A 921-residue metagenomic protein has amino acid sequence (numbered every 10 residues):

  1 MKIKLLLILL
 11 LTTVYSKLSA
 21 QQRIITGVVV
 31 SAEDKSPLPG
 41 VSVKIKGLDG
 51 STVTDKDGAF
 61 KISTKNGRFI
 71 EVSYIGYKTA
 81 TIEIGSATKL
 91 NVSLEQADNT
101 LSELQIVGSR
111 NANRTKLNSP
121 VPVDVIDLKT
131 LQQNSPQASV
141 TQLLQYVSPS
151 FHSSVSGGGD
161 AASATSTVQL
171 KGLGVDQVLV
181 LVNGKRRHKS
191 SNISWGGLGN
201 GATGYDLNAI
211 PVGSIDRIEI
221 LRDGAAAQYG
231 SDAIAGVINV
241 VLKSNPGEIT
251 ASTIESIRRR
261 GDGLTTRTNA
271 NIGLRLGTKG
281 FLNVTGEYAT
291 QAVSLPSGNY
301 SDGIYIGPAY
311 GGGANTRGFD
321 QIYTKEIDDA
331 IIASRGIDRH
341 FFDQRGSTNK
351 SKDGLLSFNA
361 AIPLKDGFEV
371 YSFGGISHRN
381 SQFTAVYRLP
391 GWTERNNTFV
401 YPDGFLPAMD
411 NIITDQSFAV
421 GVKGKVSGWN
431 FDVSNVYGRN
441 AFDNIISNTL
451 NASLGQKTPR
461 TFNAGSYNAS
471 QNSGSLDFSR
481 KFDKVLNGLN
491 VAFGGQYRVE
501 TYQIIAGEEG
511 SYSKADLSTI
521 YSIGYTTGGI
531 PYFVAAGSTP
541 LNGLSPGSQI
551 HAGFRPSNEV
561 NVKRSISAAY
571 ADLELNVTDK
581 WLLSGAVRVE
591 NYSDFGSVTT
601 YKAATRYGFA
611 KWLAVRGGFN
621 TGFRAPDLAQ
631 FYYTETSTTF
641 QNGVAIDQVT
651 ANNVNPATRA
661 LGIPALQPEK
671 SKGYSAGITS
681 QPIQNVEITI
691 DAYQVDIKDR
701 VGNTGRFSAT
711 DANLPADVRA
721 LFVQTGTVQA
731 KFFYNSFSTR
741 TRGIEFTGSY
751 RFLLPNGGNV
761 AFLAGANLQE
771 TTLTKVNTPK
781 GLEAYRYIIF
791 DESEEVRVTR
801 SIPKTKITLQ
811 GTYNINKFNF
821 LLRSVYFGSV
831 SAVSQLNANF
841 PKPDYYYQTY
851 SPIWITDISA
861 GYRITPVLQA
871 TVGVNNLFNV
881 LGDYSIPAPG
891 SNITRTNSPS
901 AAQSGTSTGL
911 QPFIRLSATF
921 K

Functional and structural regions predicted by a protein language model:
Q22, S42-A59, L104-S135, A162 (+2 more regions): N-terminal periplasmic "start-of-domain" segments of outer-membrane beta-barrel proteins
V28-D34, P39-K46, F69-Y77, G85-Q133: Short, acidic, small-residue-rich periplasmic hinge/interaction motif at the N-terminus of Gram-negative outer-membrane
F60-S63, K185-R222: Short acidic/polar hinge/loop motifs at secondary-structure boundaries that mediate gating or recognition
K61-S63, T141-S190: Extracytoplasmic beta-strand/coil segments of soluble accessory domains associated with Gram-negative outer-membrane
T88-L94, V140-L143, S166-V168, D206-N208 (+3 more regions): N-terminal periplasmic accessory domains that precede and gate Gram-negative outer-membrane beta-barrel machines
F405-V420, G424-K425, Y437, T449-W581 (+1 more regions): Outer-membrane beta-barrel transmembrane domain signature of Gram-negative proteins, especially the mid-to-C-terminal
F493, A692-I697, V701-L836: Gram-negative outer-membrane beta-barrel transporters
I697, E770, Y826-A838, Y862-K921: C-terminal beta-signal and adjacent terminal beta-strands/loops of Gram-negative outer-membrane beta-barrel proteins
